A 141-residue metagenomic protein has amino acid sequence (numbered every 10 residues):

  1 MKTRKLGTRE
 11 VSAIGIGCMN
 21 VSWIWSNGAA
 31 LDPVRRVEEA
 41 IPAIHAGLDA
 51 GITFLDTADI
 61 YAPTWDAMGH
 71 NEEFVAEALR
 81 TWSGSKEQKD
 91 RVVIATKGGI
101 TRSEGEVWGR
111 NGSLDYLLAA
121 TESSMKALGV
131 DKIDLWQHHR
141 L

Functional and structural regions predicted by a protein language model:
M1-V93: N-terminal binding-site loop/beta-alpha segment at the start of enzyme catalytic domains that lines or forms
M19-V21, I60, K97-T101, H138-L141: Active-site beta-loop-alpha junctions enriched in small/polar residues
F54-T57, A95, K132, Q137: Generic enzyme active-site microenvironment
F74-A78, K97, Y116-S123: Generic beta-strand or strand-like secondary-structure segments
S85-G112: Structural motif corresponding to the early beta-alpha repeats
S103-L141: Glycine/proline-rich, positively charged, aromatic-decorated active-site loop/lid region on the catalytic face
